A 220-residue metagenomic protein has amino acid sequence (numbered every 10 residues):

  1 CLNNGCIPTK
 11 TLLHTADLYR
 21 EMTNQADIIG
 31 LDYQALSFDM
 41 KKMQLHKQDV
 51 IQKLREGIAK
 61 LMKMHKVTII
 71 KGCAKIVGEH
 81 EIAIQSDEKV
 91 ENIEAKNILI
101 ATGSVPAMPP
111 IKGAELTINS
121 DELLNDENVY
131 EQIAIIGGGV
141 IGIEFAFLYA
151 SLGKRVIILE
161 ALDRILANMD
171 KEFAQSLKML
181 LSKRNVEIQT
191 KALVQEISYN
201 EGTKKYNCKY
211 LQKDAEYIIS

Functional and structural regions predicted by a protein language model:
C1-V129, L162-L166, E172-F173, L180-R184 (+1 more regions): Glycine-rich flavin
K41, I158-L162, Q189-K191: Short beta-strands and strand-loop turn motifs
T68, R155, E187: Residue-level detector of anion-binding/catalytic polar loops
E127-M169: Rossmann-like NAD(P)H-binding beta-loop-alpha module
F147, K178-M179: Alpha-helical segments flanking ligand/cofactor-binding loops in enzyme cores
Y210-Q212: PAS-family sensory domains
A215-S220: C-terminal catalytic lobe of FAD-dependent flavoproteins
